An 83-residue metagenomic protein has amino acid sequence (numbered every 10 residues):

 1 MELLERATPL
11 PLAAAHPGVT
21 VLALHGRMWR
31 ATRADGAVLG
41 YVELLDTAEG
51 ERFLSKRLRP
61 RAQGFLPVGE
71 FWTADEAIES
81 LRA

Functional and structural regions predicted by a protein language model:
M1-A34, Q63-V68: Negatively charged, low-complexity tracts enriched in Asp/Glu with abundant Ser/Thr
L4, M28-A31, G50, S55 (+1 more regions): Intrinsically disordered, low-complexity sequence elements enriched in Ser/Thr/Gly/Pro
T8, M28, V38, E49 (+1 more regions): A broad, structure-centric signal for solvent-exposed, well-ordered loop/edge residues that line or flank functional
L22-L24, L45, L81: Compositionally biased, intrinsically disordered low-complexity segments
A31, G40, S55, G69 (+1 more regions): Small-side-chain structural scaffolding
L39-G64: Short aromatic-glycine-(Arg/Gly/Cys) micro-motifs in beta-strand/loop hairpins
P60-Q63, G69-A83: A short, charged, amphipathic alpha-helix used as a generic interaction element across diverse proteins
